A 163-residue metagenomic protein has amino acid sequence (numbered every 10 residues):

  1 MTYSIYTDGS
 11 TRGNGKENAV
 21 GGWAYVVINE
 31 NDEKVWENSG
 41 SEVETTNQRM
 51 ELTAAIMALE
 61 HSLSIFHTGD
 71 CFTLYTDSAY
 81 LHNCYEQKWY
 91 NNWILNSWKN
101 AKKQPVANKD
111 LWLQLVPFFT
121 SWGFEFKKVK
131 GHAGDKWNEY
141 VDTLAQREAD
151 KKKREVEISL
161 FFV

Functional and structural regions predicted by a protein language model:
M1-R49, E60-S62, Y85, D142 (+2 more regions): RNase H-like nuclease fold core
S10-K16, M57-Y140, L144: RNase H catalytic domain
M50-E51, W137: Hydrophobic (often cysteine-bearing) scaffold residues that line and stabilize catalytic clefts of nucleotide/cofactor
